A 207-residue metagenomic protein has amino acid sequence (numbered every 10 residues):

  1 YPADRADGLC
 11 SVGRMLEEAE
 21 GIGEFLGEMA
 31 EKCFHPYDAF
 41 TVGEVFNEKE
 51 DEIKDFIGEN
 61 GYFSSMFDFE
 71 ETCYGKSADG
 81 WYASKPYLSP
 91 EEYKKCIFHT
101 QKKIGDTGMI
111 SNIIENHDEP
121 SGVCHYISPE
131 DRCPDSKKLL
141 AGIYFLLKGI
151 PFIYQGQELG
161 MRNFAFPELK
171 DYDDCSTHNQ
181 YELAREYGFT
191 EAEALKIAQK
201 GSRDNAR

Functional and structural regions predicted by a protein language model:
Y1-R207: Active-site and adjacent substrate-binding regions of carbohydrate-active enzymes
